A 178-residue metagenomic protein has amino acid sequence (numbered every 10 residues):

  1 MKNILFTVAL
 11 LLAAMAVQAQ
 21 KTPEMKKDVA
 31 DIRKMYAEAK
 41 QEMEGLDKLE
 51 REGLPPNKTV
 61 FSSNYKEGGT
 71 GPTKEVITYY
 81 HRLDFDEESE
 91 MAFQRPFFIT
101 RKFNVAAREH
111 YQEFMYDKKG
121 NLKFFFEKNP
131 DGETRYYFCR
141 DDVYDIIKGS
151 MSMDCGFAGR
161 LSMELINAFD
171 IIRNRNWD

Functional and structural regions predicted by a protein language model:
M1-L5: Positively charged n-region of N-terminal signal peptides that target proteins for export
L10-Q18: Hydrophobic h-region of N-terminal signal peptides that target proteins for export in Gram-negative bacteria
Q20-V76, D131-D178: Long terminal segments
M43-Y111, M115: Surface-exposed acidic loop/strand-edge motifs in secreted or periplasmic proteins that form small linear binding
S89-E90, E113-K118, E133-D142: Aromatic-rich beta-strand edge motifs centered on tyrosine
P96, L122, V143-Y144: Hydrophobic "anchor" residues
R101-V105, F126-N129, K148-G149: Beta-turn initiation residues at beta-strand->coil junctions
K118-G120, F124-G132: Acidic, glycine-rich flexible loop segments
